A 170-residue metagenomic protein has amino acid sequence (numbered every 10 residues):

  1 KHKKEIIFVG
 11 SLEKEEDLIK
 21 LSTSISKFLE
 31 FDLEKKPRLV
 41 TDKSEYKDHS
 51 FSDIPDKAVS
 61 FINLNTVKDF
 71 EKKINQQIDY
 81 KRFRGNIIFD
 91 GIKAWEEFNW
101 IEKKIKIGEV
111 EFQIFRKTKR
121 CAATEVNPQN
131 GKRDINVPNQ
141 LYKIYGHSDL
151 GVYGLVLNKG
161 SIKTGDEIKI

Functional and structural regions predicted by a protein language model:
K1-I170: Metal-cofactor-dependent catalytic cores
